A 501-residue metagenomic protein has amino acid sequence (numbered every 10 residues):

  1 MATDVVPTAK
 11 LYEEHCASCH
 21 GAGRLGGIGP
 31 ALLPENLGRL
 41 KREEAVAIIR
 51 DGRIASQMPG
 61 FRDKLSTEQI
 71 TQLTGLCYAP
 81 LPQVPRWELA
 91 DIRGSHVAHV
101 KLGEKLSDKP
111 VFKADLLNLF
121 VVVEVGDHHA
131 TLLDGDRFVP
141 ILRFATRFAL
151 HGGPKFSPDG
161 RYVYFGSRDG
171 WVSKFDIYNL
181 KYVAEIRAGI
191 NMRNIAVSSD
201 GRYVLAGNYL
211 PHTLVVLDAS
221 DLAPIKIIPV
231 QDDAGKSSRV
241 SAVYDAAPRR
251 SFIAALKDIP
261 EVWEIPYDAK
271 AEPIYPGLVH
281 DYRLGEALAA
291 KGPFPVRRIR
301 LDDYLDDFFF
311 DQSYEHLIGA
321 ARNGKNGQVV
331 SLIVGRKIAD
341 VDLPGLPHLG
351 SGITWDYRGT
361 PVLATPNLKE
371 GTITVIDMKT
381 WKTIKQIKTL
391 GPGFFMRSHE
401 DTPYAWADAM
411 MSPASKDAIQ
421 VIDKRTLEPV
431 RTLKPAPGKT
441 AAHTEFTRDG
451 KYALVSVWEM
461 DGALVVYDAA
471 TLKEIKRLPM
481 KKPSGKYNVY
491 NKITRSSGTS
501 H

Functional and structural regions predicted by a protein language model:
M1-V6, A22, A45-D51, L65 (+1 more regions): Predominantly soluble domains enriched in secretory-pathway, periplasmic, or organellar proteins
Y12: Short metal-coordination and nucleic-acid-contact micro-motifs, chiefly zinc-binding Cys/His arrays
H15: The −1 position to Zn-ligating cysteines in a subset of zinc-ribbon hairpins
S18, G23-G27, L32-P82: Extracytoplasmic electron-transfer domains, predominantly the class I c-type cytochrome c fold
